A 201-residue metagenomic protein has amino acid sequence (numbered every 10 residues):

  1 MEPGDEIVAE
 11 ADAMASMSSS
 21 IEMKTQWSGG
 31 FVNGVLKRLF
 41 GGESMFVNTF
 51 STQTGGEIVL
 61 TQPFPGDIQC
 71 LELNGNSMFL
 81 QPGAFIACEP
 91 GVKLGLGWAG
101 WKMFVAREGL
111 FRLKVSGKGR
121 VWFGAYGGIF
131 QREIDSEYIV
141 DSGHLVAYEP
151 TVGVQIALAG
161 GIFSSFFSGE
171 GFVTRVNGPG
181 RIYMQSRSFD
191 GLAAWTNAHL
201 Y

Functional and structural regions predicted by a protein language model:
M1-Y201: Phosphate/adenylate-binding glycine loop and adjacent helical scaffold
